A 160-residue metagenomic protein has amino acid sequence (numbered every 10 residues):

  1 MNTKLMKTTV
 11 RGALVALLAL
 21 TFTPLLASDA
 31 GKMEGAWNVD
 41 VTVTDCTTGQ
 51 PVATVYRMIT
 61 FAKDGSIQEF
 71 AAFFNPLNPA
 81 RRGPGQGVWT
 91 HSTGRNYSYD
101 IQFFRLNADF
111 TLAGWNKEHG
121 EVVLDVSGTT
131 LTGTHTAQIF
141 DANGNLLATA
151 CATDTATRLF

Functional and structural regions predicted by a protein language model:
N2-A13: Bacterial N-terminal signal peptides that target proteins for export
G12-T23: Bacterial N-terminal signal peptides
T23-D29: Sec/Tat signal peptide C-region and signal peptidase I cleavage site
A30-E34, T60-D64, T90-Y97, E121-T132 (+1 more regions): A short, structured loop/turn motif at beta-sheet edges
A30-G49, G85-G87: Tryptophan-anchored aromatic micro-motifs
Q50-N96, F104, L131, A137: N-terminal glycine/threonine-rich, aromatic-flanked beta-hairpin/loop signature
R81-R82, L112-E118, A148-T153: Amphipathic hydrophobic-ligand
H135-F160: Edge beta-strand at a domain terminus
